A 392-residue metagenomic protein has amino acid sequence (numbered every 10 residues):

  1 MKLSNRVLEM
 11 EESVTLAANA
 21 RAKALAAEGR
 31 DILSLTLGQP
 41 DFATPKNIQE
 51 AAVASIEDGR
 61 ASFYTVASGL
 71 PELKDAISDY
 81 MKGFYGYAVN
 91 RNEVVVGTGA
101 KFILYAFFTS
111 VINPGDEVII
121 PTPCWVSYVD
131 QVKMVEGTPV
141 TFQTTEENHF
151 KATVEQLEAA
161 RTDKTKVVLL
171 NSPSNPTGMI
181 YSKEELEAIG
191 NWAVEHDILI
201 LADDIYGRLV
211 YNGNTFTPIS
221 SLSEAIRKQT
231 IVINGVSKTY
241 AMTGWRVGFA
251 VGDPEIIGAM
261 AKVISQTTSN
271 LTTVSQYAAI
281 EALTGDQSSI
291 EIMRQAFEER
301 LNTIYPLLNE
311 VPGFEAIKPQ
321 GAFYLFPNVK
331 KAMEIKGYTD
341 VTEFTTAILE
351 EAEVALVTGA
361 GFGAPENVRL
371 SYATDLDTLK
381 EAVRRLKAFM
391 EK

Functional and structural regions predicted by a protein language model:
L3, V7-S13, A18, L25-L33 (+2 more regions): PLP-dependent class I/II
K23, S78, K82, F108-T109: Generic structural signal for well-ordered alpha-helical scaffold segments
Y64-G97: Conserved N-terminal alpha-helix of the aminotransferase class I/II PLP-enzyme fold
